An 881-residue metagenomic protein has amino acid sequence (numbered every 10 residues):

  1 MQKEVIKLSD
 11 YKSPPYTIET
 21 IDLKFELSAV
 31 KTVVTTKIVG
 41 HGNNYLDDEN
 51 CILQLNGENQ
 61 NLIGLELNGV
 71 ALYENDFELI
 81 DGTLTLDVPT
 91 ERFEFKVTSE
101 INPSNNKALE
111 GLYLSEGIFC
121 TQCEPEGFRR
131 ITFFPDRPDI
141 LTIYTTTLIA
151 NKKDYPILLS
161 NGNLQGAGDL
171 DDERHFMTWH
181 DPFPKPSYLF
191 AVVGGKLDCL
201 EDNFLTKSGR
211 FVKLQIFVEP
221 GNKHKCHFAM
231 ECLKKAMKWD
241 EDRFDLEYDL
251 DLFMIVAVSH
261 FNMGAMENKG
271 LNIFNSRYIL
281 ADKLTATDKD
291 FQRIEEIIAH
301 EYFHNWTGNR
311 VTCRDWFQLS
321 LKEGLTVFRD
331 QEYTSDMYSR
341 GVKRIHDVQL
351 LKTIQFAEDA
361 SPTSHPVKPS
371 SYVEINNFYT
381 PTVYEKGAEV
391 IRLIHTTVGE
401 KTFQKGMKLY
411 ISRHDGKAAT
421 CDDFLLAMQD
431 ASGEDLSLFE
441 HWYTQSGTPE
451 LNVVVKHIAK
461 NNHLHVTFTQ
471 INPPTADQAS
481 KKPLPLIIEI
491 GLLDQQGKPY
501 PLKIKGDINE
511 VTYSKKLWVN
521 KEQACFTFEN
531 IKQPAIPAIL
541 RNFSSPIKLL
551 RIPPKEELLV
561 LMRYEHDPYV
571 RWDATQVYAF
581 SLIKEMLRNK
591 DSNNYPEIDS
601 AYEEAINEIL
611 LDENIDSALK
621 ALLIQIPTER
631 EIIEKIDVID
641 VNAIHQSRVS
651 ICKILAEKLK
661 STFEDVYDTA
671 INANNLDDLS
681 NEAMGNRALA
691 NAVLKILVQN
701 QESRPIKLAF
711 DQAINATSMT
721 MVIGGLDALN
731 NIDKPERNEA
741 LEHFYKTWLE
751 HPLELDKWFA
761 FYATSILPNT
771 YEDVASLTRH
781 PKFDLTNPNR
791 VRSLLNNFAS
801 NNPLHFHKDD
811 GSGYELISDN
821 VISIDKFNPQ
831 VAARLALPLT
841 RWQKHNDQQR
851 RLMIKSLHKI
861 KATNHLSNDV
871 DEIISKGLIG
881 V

Functional and structural regions predicted by a protein language model:
M1-V33, Y45, Y113-Q122, R129 (+3 more regions): N-terminal, polar/Ser/Thr-rich
V34-G40, G57, V88-N106, Y144-K152 (+4 more regions): Short, hydrophobic/aromatic-enriched beta-strand segments in well-ordered soluble domains
K37-Q60, F133-D136, T142-N151, D422 (+1 more regions): Surface-exposed beta-strand/loop patches in extracellular or lumenal glycoproteins
N43-S115, D172, W518-A535: A surface-exposed beta-strand-loop module
N61-N68, D435-L438, S446-I539, I633 (+1 more regions): Beta-strand-rich binding/interaction modules
T98-E201, F228, F439, D567-R571: Extended, low-hydrophobicity, Ser/Thr/Pro/Gly-biased non-transmembrane segments
W179, K207-F468: Hydrophobic alpha-helical and helix-loop surface patches within well-folded domains that function as non-catalytic
K352-T353, T380-P381, E529-V881: Long, ordered, helix-rich scaffold segments
